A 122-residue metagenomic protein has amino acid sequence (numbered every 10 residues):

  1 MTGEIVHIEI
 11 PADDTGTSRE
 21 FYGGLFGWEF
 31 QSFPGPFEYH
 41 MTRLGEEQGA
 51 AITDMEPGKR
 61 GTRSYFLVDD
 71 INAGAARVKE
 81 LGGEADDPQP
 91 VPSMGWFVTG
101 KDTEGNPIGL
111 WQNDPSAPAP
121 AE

Functional and structural regions predicted by a protein language model:
M1-R19, E47, T62-S64, N113-E122: N-terminal beta-strand motif that seeds the catalytic metal site of vicinal oxygen chelate
G3, F37, S93-G95: Loop/turn position at the start of each blade in beta-propeller repeats
I5-D13, M55-L81, F97-K101: Vicinal oxygen chelate
I10, Q31, A75-E122: Vicinal oxygen chelate
Y22: Catalytic core of tubulin tyrosine ligase-like
W28-T62, P107-D114: Conserved short beta-strand elements that form part of the metal-binding/catalytic scaffold of enzyme active sites
